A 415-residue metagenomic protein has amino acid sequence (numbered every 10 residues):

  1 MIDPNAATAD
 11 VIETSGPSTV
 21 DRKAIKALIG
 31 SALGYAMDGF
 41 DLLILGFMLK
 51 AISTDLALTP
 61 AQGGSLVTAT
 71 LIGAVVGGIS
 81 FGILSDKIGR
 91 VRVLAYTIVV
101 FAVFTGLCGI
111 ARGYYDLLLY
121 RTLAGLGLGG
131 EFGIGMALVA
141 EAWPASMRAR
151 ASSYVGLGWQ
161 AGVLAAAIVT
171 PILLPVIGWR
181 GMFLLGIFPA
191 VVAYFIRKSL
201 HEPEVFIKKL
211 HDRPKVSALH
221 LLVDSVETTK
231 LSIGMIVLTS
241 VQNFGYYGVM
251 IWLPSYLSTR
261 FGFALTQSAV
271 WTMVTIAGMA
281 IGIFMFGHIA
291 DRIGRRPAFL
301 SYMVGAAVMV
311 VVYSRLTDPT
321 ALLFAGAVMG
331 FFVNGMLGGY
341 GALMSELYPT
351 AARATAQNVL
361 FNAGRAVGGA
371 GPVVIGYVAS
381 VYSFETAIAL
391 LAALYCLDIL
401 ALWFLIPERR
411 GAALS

Functional and structural regions predicted by a protein language model:
M1-F40: Cytosolic juxtamembrane N-terminal segment immediately preceding the first transmembrane helix of multi-pass
G46, T228-A280: Extracytoplasmic gate region of multi-pass secondary transporters
I52-S53, L84-S85, V169-I177, L257-S258 (+2 more regions): Interfacial helix-cap and linker-helix signal at transmembrane-aqueous boundaries of multi-pass secondary transporters
A57, G89, I110-D116, P144 (+3 more regions): Helix-breaking motifs and short loop linkers at transmembrane-helix boundaries and internal kinks in secondary membrane
V76-R112, I293: Conserved MFS/SLC helix-loop-helix module at the cytosolic interface between two early adjacent transmembrane helices
Y120-L157: Cytoplasmic helix-loop-helix junction between adjacent transmembrane helices in 12-TM secondary transporters
V155-K198: Helix-loop-helix hairpin linking two adjacent transmembrane segments in secondary transporters
A290-Y340: C-terminal transmembrane helical hairpin of 12-TM major facilitator-type secondary transporters
